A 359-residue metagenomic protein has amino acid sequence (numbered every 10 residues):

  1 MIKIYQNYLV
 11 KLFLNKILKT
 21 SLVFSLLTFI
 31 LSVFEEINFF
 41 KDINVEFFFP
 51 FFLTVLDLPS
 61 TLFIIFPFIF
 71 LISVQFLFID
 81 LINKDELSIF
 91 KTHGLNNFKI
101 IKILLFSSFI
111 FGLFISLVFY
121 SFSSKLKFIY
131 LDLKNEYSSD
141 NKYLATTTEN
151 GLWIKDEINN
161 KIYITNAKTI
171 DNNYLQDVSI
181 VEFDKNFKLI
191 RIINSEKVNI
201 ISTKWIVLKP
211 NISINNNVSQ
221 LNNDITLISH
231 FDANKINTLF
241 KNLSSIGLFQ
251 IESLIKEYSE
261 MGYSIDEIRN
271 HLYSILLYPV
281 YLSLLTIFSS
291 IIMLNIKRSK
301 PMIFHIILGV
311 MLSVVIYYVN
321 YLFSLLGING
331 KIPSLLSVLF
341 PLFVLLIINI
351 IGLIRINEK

Functional and structural regions predicted by a protein language model:
M1-E157, A233-K359: Transmembrane alpha-helices
L126-S139, T169-R269: Soluble non-transmembrane domains of integral membrane proteins
A145-T147, N160, I190-I193: Short solvent-exposed loop/turn micro-motifs enriched in small/polar/acidic residues
I162-T165: A short beta-strand signature within small-molecule sensing/ligand-binding domains used in signal transduction
